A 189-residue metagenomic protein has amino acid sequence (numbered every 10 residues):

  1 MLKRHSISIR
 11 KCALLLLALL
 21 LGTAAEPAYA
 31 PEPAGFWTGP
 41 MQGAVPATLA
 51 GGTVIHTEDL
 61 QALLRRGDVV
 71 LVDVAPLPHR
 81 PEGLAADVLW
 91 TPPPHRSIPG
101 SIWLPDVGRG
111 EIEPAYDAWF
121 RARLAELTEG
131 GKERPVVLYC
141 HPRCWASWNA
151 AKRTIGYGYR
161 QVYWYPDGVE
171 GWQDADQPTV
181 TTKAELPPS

Functional and structural regions predicted by a protein language model:
L2, L20, A24-E58, L63-R66 (+2 more regions): Rhodanese-like catalytic fold shared by cysteine-dependent sulfurtransferases and DSP/PTP-type phosphatases
K3-A13: Bacterial N-terminal signal peptides that target proteins for export
L14-A18: Hydrophobic helical h-region of N-terminal Sec-dependent signal peptides in bacterial secretory/periplasmic proteins
L71-D73: Structural scaffold elements adjacent to functional motifs in cytosolic proteins
P76: Short, glycine/acidic-enriched loop or turn micro-motifs at the edges of active sites
